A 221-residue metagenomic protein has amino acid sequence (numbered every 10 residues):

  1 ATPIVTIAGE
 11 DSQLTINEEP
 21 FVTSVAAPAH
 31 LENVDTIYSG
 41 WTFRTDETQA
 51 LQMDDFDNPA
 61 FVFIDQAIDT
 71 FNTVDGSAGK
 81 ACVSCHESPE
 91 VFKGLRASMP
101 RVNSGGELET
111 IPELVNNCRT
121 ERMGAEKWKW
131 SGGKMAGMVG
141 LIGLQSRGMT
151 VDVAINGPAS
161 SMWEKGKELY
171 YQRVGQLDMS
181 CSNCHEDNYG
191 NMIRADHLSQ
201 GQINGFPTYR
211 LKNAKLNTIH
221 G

Functional and structural regions predicted by a protein language model:
T2-P59, T73-G137, Q172-G221: Electron-transfer interface patches adjacent to heme c in soluble/periplasmic c-type cytochromes and di-/multiheme
A50-D69, G148-K167: Short, charged low-complexity linear segments at domain edges
G132-V153: Short, structured interface segments
